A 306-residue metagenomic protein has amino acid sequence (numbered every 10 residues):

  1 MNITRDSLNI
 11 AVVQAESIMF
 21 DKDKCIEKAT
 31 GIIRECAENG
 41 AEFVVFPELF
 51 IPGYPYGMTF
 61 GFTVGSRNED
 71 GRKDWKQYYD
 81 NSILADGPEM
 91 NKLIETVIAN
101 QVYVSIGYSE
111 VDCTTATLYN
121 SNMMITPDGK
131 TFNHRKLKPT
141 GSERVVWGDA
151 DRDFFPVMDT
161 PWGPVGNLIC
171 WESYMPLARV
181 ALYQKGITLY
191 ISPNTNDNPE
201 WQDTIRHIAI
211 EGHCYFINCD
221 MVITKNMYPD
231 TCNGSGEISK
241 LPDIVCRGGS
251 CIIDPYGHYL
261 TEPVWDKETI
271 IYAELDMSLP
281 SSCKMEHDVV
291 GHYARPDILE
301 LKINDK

Functional and structural regions predicted by a protein language model:
M1-F43: N-terminal active-site segment of His-dependent metallophosphoesterases
E16, F50, S109-E110, Y174 (+3 more regions): Catalytic metal-binding/acid-base residues of hydrolase active sites
K22, R34-P127, N196-N198, Q202-E211: Cys-nucleophile CN-hydrolase/nitrilase-fold catalytic domain and related Cys-dependent amidase chemistry that acts on
V44-P47, V104-G107, L168, Y190-P193 (+1 more regions): Active-site neighborhood of phospho(di)ester-bond hydrolases with catalytic His/Asp-centered motifs
P52, T59, M123, H134-K138 (+1 more regions): Short beta->alpha transition motifs characteristic of CBS
L84-I98, E110-T188, N194, N198-H207 (+1 more regions): Active-site catalytic loop in hydrolytic enzyme cores
I106-Y108, S121-M124, P156, N218 (+2 more regions): Short beta-strand scaffold segments in enzyme catalytic cores
M221-K306: C-terminal beta-strand edge segments of enzyme domains
